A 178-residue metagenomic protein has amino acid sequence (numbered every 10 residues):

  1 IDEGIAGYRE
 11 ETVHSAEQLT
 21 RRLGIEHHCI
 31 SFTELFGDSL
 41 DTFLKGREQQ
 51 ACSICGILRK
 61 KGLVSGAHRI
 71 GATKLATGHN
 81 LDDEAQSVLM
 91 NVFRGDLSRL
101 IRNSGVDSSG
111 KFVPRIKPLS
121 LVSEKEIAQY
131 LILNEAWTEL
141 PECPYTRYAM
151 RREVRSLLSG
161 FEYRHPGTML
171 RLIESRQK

Functional and structural regions predicted by a protein language model:
I1-V106, S120-N134: ATP-dependent adenylation/nucleotidyltransferase module used to activate substrates
T20, H28, S98-K178: ATP/NTP-dependent adenylation/nucleotidyl-transfer catalytic domains that generate, transfer, or process NMP-activated
